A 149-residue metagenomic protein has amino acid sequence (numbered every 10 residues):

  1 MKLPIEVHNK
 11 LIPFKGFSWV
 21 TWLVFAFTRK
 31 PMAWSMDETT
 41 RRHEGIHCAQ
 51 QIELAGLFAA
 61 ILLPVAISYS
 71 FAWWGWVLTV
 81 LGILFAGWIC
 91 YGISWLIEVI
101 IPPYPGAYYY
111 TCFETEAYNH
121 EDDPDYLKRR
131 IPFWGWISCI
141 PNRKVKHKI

Functional and structural regions predicted by a protein language model:
M1-I5, F17, V24, E38 (+2 more regions): Nuclease and nuclease-like effector domains acting on nucleic acids or nucleotide cofactors
K2-F17, A66, S70-I149: Metalloprotease/metallohydrolase-associated module, dominated by Zn2+-dependent proteases
G16-R42: Short pre-active-site segment immediately N-terminal to the catalytic Zn-binding motif
S35-T39, I52, T111-T115, N119: A structural signal for well-ordered alpha-helical segments within the folded catalytic domains of diverse enzymes
G45-A60: Catalytic Zn2+-binding segment of zinc metalloproteases
L57-Y69: Membrane-helix exit/interface motif
